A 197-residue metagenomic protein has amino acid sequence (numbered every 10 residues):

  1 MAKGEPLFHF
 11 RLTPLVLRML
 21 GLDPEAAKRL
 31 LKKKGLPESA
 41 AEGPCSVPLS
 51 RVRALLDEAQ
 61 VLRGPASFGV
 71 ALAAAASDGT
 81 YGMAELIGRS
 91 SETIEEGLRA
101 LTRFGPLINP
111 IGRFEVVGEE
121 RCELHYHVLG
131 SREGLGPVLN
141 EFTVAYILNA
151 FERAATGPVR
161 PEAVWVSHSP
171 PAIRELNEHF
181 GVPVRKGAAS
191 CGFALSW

Functional and structural regions predicted by a protein language model:
M1-H125, Y146: N-terminal low-complexity or simple alpha-helical regulatory segments that function as activation/interaction modules
I94-W197: Alpha-helical bundle regulatory/interaction domains
